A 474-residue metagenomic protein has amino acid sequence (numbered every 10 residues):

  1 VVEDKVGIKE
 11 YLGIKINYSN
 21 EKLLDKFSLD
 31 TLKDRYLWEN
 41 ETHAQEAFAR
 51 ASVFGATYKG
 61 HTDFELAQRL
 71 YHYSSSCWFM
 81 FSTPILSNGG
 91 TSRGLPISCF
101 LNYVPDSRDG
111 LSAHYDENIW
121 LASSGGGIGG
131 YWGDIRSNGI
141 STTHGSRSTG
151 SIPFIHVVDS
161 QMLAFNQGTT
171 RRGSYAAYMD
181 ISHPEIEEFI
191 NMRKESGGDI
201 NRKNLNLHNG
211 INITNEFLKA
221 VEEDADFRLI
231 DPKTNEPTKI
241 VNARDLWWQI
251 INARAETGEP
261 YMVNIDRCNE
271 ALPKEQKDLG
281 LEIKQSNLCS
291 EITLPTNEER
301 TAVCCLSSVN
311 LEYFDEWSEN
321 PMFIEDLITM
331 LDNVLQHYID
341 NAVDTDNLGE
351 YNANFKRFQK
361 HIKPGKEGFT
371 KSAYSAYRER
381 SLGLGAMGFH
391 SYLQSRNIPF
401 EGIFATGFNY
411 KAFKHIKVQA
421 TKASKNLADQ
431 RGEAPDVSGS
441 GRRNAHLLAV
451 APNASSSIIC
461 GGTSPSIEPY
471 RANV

Functional and structural regions predicted by a protein language model:
V1-V474: Extended catalytic cores of very large enzyme megasubunits
